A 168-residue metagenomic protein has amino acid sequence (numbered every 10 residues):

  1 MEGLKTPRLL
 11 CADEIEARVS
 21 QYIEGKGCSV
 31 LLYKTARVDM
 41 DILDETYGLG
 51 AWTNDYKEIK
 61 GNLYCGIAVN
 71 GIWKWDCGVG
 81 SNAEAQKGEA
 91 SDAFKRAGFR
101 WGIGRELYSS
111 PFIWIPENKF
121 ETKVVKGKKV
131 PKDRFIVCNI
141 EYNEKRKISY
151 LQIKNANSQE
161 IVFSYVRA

Functional and structural regions predicted by a protein language model:
M1-S29: N-terminal, Lys/Arg- and Ser/Thr-rich interaction peptides
K34-A168: Positively charged, aromatic-enriched nucleic acid-contacting surfaces
